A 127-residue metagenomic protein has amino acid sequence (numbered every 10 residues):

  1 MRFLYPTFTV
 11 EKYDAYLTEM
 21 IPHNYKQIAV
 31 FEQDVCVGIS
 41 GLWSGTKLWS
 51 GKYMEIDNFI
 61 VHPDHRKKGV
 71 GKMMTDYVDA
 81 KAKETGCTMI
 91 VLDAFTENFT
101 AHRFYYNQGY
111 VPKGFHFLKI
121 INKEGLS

Functional and structural regions predicted by a protein language model:
M1-G51, I120-I121: Acetyl-CoA-dependent GNAT
G45-I56, R66, P112-K113: A conserved beta-turn-beta hairpin within the catalytic core of GNAT-like acetyltransferases that forms part
F59-V61, A94: Hydrophobic adenine-recognition pocket in adenosine-nucleotide-binding enzymes
V61, K67-A80, R103, N107: Conserved acetyl-CoA-binding loop-helix of GNAT-fold acetyltransferases
T75, A82-A94: Conserved GNAT acetyl-CoA-binding A-motif
K83, V111, F115-S127: Terminal substrate-recognition subdomain of acyl/acetyltransferases
C87, T96, Y105-F115: Conserved acetyl-CoA-binding loop of GNAT-fold acetyltransferases
V91-A101, L118-I120: Conserved beta-strand-loop-alpha-helix junction that forms the acyl-donor binding cleft
